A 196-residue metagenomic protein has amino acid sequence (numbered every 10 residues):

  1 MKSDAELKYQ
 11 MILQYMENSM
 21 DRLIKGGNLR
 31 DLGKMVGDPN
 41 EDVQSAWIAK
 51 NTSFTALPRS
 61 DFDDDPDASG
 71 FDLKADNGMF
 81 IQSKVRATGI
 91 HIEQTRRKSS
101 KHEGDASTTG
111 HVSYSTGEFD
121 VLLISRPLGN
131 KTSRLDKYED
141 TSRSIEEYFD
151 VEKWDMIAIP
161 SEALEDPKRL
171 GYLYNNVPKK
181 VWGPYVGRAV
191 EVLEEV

Functional and structural regions predicted by a protein language model:
M1-F71, D76-M79, S83-V196: Nucleic-acid endonuclease domains
